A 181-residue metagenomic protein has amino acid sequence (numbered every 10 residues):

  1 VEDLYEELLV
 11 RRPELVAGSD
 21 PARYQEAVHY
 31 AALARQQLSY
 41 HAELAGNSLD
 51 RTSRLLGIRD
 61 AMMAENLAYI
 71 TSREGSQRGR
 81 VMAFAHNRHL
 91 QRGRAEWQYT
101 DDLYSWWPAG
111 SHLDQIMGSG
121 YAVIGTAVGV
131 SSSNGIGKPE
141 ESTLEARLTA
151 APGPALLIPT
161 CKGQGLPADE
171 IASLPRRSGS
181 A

Functional and structural regions predicted by a protein language model:
V1-M63, R94-E96, A127-V130, N134: Extended, H/D-rich, highly charged conserved domains that either
E7, R11, I70-R73, I116: Structured segments of extracytoplasmic/periplasmic soluble domains in secreted or envelope-associated proteins
L9, P13-A17, G75, G79 (+1 more regions): Residue-level signal for secondary-structure boundary elements
Y40, G79-R80: A generic hydrophobic-helix recognition signal that picks specific residues within alpha-helical hydrophobic
G57, L90-A181: C-terminal regions of proteins
M63-G79: A short acidic-Thr-Gly-centered motif at the start of a beta-strand
R80-H86: Beta-strand elements within well-structured catalytic alpha/beta cores of enzymes that handle phosphate/sulfate esters
